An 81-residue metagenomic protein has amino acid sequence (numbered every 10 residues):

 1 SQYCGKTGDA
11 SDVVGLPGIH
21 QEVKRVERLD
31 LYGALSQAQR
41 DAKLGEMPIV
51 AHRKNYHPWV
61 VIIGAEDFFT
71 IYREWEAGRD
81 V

Functional and structural regions predicted by a protein language model:
S1-V81: Catalytic phosphate/metal-binding cores of nucleic-acid and nucleotide-processing enzymes, i.e., regions that mediate
